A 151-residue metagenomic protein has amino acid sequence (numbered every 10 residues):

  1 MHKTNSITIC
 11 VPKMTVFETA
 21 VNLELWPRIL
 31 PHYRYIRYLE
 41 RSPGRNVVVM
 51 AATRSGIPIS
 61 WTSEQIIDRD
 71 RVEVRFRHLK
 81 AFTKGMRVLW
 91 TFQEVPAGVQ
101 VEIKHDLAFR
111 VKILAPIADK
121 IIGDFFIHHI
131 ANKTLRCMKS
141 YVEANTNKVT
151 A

Functional and structural regions predicted by a protein language model:
M1-G44, K148-A151: Hydrophobic ligand-binding cavity/cleft-lining segments
T4-S6, S60-E64, R87-L89: Well-ordered beta-strand positions in beta-sheet-rich domains
S6-C10, R37, A51, I66 (+2 more regions): Generic structural detector for well-ordered beta-strands
C10-K13, D70-R71, V95-A97: Short loop segments at secondary-structure junctions
P12-E18, F126, I130, T134: Short amphipathic alpha-helical segments
A20, M50, V88-W90: A generic structural signal for ordered secondary structure
P27, R37-T83, Q100, N132-A151: Glycine-rich portal/gate segments that line the openings of hydrophobic small-molecule binding cavities
H78-N132, V149-T150: Beta-strand/loop substructures that line and gate deep hydrophobic ligand-binding cavities in soluble
